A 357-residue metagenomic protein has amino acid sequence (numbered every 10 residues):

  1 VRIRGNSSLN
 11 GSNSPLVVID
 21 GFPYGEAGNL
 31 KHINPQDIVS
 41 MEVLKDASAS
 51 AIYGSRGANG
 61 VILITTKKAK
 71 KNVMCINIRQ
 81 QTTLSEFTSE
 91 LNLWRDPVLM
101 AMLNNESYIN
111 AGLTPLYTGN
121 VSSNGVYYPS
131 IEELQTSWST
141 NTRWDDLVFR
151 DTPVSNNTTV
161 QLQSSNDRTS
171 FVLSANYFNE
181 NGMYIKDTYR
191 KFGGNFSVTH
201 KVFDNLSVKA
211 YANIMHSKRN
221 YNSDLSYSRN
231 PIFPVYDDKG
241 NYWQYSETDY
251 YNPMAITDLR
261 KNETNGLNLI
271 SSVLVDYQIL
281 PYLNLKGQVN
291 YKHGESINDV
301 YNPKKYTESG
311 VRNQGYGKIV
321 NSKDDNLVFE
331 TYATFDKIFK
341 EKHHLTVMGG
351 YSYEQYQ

Functional and structural regions predicted by a protein language model:
V1-D20, S40, S50-K70: Extracytoplasmic beta-strand/coil segments of soluble accessory domains associated with Gram-negative outer-membrane
I3-S7, I19, K45, T66-K68 (+3 more regions): Flexible glycine-/small-residue-rich
L9-G11, P15, G60, K68-K186 (+3 more regions): Residues embedded in well-ordered regular secondary structure
P15, D20-A47: Short acidic/polar hinge/loop motifs at secondary-structure boundaries that mediate gating or recognition
K31-Q36, Y53-A58, D187-R190, D224-Y227: Short, glycine-/polar-rich solvent-exposed loops and beta-turns at beta-strand/coil boundaries
I76-Q80, L173, A210, V273 (+2 more regions): Membrane-embedded beta-strand positions of outer-membrane beta-barrel proteins
F87-S89, S137-N176, E180-D187, G193-N268 (+3 more regions): Flexible loop and strand-edge segments within Gram-negative outer membrane beta-barrel domains
N265-G266, S272-Y291: Charge-patterned, long linear interaction tracts outside catalytic cores
